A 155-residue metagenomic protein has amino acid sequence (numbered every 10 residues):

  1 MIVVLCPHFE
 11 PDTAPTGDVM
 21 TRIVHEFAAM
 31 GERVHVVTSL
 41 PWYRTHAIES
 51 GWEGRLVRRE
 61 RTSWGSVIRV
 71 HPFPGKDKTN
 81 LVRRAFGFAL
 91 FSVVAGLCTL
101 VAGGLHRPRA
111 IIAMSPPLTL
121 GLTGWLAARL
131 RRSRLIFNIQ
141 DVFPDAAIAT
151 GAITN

Functional and structural regions predicted by a protein language model:
M1-R61: N-terminal subdomain of nucleotide-sugar transferases
V3, H35-V37, I68, I112 (+1 more regions): Hydrophobic/aromatic beta-strand patches that form the interior of the parallel beta-sheet core in alpha/beta enzyme
P7, G75-R83, L105-H106, L122 (+1 more regions): Acceptor-binding helix/loop patch of EC 2.4 sugar-transfer enzymes, predominantly nucleotide-sugar-dependent
F9-P11, F86, I111, A152-I153: Short, contiguous strand/loop micro-motifs
T38-G103: A conserved catalytic-core segment of Leloir-type glycosyltransferases
R84-L100, P108-S133, F137-Q140: An aromatic- and histidine-rich active-site surface loop
